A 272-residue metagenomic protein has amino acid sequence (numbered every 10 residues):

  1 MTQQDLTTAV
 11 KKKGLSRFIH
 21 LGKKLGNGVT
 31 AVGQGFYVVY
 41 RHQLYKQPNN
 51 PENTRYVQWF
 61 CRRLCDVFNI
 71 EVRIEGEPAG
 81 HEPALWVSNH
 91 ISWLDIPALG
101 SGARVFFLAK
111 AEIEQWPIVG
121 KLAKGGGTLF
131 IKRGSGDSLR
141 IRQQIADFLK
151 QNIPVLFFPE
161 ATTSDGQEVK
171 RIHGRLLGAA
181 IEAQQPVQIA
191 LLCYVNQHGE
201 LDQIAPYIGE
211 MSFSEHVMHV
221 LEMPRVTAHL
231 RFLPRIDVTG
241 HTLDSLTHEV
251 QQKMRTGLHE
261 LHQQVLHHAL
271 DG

Functional and structural regions predicted by a protein language model:
M1-V10, R62-G76, L94-I96, F106 (+4 more regions): Soluble, non-transmembrane catalytic domains of enzymes that act on hydrophobic metabolites at membranes
T7-I74, K121-G125: A transmembrane-helix-recognition feature enriched in membrane-embedded lipid enzymes and envelope glyco-/phospholipid
Y37-N53, C65-V67, P78-G136: Catalytic core of membrane glycerolipid acyltransferases/transacylases, capturing the structured, soluble-facing
P83-L85, N152-F158, P186: Residue-level preference for the first positions of well-ordered beta-strands
I118-K121, G134, Q167-E249, L261-D271: A cross-family acyltransferase "interaction/gating" segment
F148-L177: Catalytic-site beta-strand/loop segments enriched in glycine and acidic/polar residues
